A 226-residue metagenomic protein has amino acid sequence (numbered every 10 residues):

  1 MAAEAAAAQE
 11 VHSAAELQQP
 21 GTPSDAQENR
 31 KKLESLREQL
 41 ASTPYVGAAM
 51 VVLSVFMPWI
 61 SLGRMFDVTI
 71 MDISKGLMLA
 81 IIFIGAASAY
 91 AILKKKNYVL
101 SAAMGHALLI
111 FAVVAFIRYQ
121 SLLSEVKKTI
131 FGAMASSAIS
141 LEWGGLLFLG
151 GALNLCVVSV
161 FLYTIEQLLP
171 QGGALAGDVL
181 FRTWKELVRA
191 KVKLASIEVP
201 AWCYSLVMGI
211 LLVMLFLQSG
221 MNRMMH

Functional and structural regions predicted by a protein language model:
M1-S13: Cys/His-rich metal-coordination motifs, chiefly Zn-binding "fingers/knuckles"
Q19-P20: Cationic, low-complexity basic patches in intrinsically disordered or flexible, solvent-exposed regions
P23-H226: Compact integral membrane and secretory-pathway proteins
